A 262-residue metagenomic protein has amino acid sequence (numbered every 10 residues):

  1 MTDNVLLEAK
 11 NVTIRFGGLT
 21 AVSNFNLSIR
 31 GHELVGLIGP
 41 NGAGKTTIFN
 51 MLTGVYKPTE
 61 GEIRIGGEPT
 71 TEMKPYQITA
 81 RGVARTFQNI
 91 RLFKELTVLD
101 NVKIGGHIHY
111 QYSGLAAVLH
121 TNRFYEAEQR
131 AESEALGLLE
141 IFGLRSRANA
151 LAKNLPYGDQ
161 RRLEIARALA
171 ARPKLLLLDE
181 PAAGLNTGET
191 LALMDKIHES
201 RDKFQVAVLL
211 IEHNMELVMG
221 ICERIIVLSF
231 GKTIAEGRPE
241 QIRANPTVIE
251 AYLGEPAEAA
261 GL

Functional and structural regions predicted by a protein language model:
T2-L262: Glycine-rich phosphate-binding loops of nucleotide-dependent enzymes
